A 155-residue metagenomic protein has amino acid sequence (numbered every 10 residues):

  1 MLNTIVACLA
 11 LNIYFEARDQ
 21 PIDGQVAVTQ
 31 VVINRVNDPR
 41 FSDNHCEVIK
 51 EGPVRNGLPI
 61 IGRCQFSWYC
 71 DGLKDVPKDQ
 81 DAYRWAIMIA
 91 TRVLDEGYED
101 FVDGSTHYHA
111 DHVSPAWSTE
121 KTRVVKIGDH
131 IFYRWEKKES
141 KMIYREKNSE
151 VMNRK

Functional and structural regions predicted by a protein language model:
T4-K155: Bacterial extracytoplasmic/cell-wall-associated proteins, especially those involved in peptidoglycan
